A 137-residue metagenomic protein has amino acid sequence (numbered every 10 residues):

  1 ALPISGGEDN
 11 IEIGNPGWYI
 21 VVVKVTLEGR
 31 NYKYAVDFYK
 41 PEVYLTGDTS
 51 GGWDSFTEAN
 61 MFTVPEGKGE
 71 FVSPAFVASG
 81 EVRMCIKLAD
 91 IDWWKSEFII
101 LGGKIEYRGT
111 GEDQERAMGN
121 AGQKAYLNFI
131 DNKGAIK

Functional and structural regions predicted by a protein language model:
A1-K137: Insoluble glucan recognition modules
